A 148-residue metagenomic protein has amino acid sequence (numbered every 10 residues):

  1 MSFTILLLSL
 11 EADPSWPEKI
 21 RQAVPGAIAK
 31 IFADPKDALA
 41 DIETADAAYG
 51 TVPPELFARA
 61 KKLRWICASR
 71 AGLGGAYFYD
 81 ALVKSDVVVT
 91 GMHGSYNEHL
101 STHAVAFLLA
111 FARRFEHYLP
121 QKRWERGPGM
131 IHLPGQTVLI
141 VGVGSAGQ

Functional and structural regions predicted by a protein language model:
M1-A45: N-terminal glycine-/charge-rich "phosphate-binding" loop or analogous flexible N-terminal tail
S2, D86, P134-V138: Phosphate-coordination loops involved in phosphoryl transfer and adenosine-cofactor binding
T4-L7, C67, T90, L139: Short, well-ordered beta-strand segments
L8-A12, R70-A71, H93-S95, V143: Short coil/turn segments
A12-D13, P53-L56, A146: Alpha-helix capping/helix-boundary segments
P14, L39, E98-H99, Q148: Loop/helix-junction capping segments adjacent to catalytic residues or to phosphate/diphosphate-binding pockets
T44-Q121, I131: Phosphate/diphosphate ligand-binding glycine-rich loop within oxidoreductases
P128-Q148: Rossmann-like dinucleotide/phosphate-binding beta-alpha-beta segment
